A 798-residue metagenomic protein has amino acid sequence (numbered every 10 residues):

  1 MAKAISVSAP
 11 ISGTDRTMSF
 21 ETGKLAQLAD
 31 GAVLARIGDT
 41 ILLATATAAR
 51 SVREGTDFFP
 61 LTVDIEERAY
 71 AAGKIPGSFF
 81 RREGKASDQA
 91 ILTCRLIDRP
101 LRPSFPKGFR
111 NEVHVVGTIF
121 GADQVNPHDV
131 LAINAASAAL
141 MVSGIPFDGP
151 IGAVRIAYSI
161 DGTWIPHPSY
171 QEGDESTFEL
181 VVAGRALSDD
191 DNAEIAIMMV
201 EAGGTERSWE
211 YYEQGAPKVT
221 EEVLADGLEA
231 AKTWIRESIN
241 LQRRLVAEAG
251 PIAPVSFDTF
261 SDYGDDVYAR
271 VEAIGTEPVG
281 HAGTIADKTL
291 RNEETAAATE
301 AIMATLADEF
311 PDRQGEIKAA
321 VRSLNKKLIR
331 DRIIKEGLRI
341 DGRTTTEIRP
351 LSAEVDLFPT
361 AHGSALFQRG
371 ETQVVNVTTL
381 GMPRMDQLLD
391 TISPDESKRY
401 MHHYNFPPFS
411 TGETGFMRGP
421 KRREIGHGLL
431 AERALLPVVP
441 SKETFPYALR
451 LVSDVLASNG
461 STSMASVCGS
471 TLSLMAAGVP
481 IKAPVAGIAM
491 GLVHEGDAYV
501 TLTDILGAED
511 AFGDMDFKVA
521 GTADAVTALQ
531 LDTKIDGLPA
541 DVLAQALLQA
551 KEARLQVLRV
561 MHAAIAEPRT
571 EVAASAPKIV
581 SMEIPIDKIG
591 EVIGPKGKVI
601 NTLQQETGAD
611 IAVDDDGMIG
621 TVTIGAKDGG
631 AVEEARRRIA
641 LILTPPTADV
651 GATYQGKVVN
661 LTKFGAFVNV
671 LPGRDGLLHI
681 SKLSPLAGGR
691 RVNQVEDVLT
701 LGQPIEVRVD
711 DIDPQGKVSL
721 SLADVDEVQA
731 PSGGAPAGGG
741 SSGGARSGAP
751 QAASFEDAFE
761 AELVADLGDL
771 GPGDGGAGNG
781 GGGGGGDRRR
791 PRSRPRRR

Functional and structural regions predicted by a protein language model:
M1-A49, R53, P150, A253-P254 (+4 more regions): Extended amphipathic alpha-helical scaffolds
M1-K3, S12-R16, A26-A29, I37-I41 (+29 more regions): Short flexible coil/turn linkers enriched for glycine and charged/polar residues that connect secondary-structure
A29-H114, I119-N126, E201-E213, T220 (+4 more regions): Glycine-rich, flexible beta-strand/loop modules in the N-terminal catalytic cores of phosphate-handling
G31-V33, I41, N126-G144, V355-T378 (+2 more regions): Conserved phosphate/anionic-ligand binding catalytic regions in large, soluble enzymes, centered on
K107-V113, D148-P150, S238-F257, T289 (+7 more regions): Flexible, glycine/charged-enriched surface loops at secondary-structure junctions
G117, V200-A202, E213, D258-S261 (+7 more regions): Short, hydrophobic beta-strand segments
I145-G283, L474-T570: Mobile "lid/hinge" segments at catalytic clefts and subdomain interfaces of large enzymes
P577, I584-R798: Single-stranded RNA-binding regions, centering on S1/OB-family and related RNA-binding modules
